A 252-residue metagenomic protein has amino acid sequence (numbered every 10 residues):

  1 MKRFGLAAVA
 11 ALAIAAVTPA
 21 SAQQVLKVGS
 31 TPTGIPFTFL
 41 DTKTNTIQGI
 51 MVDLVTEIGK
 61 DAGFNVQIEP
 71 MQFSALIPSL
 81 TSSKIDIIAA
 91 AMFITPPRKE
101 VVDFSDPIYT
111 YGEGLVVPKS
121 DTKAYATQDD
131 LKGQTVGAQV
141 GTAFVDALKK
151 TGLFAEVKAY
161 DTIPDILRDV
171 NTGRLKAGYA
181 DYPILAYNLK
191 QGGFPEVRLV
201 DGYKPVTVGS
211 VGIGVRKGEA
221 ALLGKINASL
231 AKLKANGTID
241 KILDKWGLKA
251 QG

Functional and structural regions predicted by a protein language model:
V17-A22: Sec/Tat signal peptide C-region and signal peptidase I cleavage site
Q23-A91, E100: Extracytoplasmic small-molecule ligand-binding "clamshell" domains of the periplasmic binding protein/Venus flytrap
P32, T110-G114, Y182, K190-N227 (+1 more regions): Periplasmic-binding protein-like
V52, I68-P78, K123, K158-T172: Short helix-initiation/N-cap motifs at beta->coil->alpha
G63-N65, S82-A90, Q134-T135, L153 (+3 more regions): Alpha-to-beta junction loops
A75, A91-E100, A147-K150, K176-T207: A ligand-binding cleft/hinge motif common to bilobed small-molecule-binding domains
P118-T135: Flexible hinge/capping segments at coil-to-helix
A143-K158, E196-L199, A228-G252: Ligand-binding clefts/hinges and TM-proximal coupling segments of bilobed small-molecule sensing domains
